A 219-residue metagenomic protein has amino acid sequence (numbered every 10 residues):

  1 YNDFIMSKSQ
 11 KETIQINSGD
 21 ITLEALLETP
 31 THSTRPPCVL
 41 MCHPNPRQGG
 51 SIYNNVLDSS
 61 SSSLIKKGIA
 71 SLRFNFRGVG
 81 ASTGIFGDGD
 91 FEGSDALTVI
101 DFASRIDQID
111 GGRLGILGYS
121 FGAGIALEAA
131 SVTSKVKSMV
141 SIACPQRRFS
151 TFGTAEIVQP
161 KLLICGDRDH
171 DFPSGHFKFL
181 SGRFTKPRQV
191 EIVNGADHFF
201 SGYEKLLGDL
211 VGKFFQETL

Functional and structural regions predicted by a protein language model:
D3-Q15: A domain-start/cap signature at the N-terminus of enzymes
I16-I109: Serine-hydrolase catalytic machinery in alpha/beta-hydrolase-like enzymes
A96-Q159: Primarily recognizes the serine-hydrolase "nucleophile elbow" in alpha/beta-hydrolase and SGNH/GDSL folds
I157-V158, L163-C165, D169: Short beta-strand/loop motif that positions the catalytic acidic residue of the alpha/beta-hydrolase fold
D167-F172, H198-F199: Acidic catalytic loop of the alpha/beta-hydrolase fold
F172-S181: Short alpha-helix in the alpha/beta-hydrolase fold that links the catalytic acid
R183-F199: Catalytic histidine neighborhood in serine/cysteine hydrolases with alpha/beta-hydrolase-type architecture
S201-F214: Post-His helix in hydrolase/transferase enzymes
